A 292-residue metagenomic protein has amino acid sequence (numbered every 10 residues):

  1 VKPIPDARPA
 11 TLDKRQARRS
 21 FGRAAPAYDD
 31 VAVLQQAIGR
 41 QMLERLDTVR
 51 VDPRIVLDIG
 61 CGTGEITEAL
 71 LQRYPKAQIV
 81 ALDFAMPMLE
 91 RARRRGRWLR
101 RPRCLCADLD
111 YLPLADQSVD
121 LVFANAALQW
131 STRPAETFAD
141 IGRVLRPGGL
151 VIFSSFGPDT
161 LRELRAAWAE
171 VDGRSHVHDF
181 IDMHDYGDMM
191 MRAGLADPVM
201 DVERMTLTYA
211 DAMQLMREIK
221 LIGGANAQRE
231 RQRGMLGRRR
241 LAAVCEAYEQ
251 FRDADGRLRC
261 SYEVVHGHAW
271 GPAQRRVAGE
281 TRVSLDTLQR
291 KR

Functional and structural regions predicted by a protein language model:
V1-A27: N-terminal, positively charged/glycine-rich alpha-helical extensions of SAM-dependent methyltransferases
V33-R54, A69: Conserved alpha-helix/loop element of class I SAM-dependent methyltransferases that forms part of the SAM/SAH-binding
I55-L112: Class I SAM-dependent methyltransferase SAM/SAH-binding core
D110-L121: A short acidic, Gly/Pro-enriched loop at the edge of an enzyme's catalytic core that lines a small-molecule cofactor
D120-R133: A short SAM/SAH-binding and catalytic strip from SAM-dependent methyltransferases
A135-P147: A short glycine-rich, Lys/Arg-flanked "PGG" loop and its adjoining helix->strand segment in the class I
L150-Q214, E218-M235: Conserved catalytic/acceptor-binding region of the Class I
D201-R292: Conserved Class I S-adenosyl-L-methionine
